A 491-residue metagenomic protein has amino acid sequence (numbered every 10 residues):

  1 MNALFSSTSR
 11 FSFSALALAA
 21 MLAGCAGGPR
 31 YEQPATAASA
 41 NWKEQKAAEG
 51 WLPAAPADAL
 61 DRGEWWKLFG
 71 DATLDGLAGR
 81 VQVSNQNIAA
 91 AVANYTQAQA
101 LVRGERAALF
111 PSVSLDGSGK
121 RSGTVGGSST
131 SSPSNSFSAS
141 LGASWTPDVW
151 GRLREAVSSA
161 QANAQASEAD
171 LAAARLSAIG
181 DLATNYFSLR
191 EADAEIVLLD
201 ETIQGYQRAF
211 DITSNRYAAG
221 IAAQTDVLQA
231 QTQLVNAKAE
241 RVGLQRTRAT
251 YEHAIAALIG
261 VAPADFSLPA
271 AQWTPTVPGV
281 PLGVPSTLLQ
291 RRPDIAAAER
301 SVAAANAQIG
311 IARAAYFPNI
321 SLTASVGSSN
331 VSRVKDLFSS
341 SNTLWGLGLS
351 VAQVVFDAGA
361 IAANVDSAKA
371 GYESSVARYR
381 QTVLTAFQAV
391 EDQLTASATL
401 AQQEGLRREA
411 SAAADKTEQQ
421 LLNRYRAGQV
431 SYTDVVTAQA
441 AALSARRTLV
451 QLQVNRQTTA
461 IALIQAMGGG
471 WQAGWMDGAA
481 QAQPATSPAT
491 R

Functional and structural regions predicted by a protein language model:
N2-S14: Bacterial N-terminal signal peptides that target proteins for export
L22-G24: C-terminal motif of bacterial Sec signal peptides marking the signal peptidase cleavage site
A26-L101, T274-A303, V354-V355, R380-V383 (+1 more regions): Bacterial Sec-pathway N-terminal export signals of envelope proteins
P53-A54, L60-L68, L74, S118-G142 (+5 more regions): Small/polar, glycine/serine/threonine/aspartate-rich low-complexity segments that form flexible
A89-A90, R106-A107, P147-R175, T225 (+6 more regions): Sec/SRP-type N-terminal targeting helices
L153, A169-V284, A396, L400 (+3 more regions): Periplasmic alpha-helical coiled-coil/stalk elements that build and connect Gram-negative outer-membrane
Y217-I221, Y425-Q429, A466, G470: A short glycine-centered flexible hinge/capping loop motif at secondary-structure junctions
A223-T225, Q429-V450: Short terminal targeting/anchoring segments
